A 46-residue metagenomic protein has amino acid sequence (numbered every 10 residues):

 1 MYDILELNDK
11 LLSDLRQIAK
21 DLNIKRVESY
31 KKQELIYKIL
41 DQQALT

Functional and structural regions predicted by a protein language model:
M1-T46: Charged, low-complexity terminal tails
